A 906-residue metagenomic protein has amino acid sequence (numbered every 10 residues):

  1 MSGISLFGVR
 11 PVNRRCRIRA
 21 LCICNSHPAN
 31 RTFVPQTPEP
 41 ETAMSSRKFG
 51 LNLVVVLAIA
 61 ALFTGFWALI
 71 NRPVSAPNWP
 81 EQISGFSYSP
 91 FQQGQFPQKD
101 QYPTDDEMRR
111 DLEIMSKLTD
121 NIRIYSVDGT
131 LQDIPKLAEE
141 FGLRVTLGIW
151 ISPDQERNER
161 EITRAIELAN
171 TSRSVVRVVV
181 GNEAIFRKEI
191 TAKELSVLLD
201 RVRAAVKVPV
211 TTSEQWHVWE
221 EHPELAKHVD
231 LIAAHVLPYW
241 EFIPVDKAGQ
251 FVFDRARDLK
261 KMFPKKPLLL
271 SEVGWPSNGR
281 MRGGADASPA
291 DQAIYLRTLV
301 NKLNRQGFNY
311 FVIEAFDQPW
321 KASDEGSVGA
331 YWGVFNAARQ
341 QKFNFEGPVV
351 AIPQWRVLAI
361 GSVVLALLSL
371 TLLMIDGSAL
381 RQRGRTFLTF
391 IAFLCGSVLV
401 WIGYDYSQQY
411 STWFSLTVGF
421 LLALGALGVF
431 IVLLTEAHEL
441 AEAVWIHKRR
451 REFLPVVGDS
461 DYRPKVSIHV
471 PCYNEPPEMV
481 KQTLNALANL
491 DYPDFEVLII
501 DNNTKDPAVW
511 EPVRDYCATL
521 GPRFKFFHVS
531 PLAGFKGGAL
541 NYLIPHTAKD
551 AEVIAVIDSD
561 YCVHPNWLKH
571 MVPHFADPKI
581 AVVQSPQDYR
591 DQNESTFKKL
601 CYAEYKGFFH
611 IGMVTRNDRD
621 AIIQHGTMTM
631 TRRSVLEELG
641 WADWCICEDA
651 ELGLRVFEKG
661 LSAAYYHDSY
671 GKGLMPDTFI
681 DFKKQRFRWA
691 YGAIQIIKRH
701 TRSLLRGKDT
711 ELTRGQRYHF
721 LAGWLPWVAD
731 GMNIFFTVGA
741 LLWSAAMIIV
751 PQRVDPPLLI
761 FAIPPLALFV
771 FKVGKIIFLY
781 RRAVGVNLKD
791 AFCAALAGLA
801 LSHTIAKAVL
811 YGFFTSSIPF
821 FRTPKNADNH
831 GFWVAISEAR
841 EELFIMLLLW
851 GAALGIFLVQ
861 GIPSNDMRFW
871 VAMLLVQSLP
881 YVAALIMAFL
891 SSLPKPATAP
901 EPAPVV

Functional and structural regions predicted by a protein language model:
P77-P80, Q93, P97-D100, M281-D291 (+2 more regions): Aromatic-rich peripheral "rim/lid" segments of glycoside hydrolase catalytic domains that contact and position glycan
L147, V176, E214-R255, W275-P276: Aromatic- and acid-rich polysaccharide-binding/catalytic face of secreted or lumenal carbohydrate-active enzymes
Q382-I431, G458, P726-P819, A835-V906: Membrane-embedded multi-pass helical conduit in multi-pass membrane proteins, especially envelope-biosynthetic
K465-S467, E496, E651: Cell-envelope/extracellular polymer assembly enzymes that use nucleotide-activated donors
L484-D494: Short, acidic, metal-binding catalytic loop of nucleotide-sugar glycosyltransferases
P493, D501-V513, S530-A533: A conserved acidic beta->alpha catalytic loop
D515-E552, P565-I646, E651, F657-E658 (+2 more regions): Long helical/loop segments within the catalytic core of UDP-sugar-dependent glycosyltransferases, especially the large
D558-C562: The conserved acidic donor/metal-binding loop of glycosyltransferases
